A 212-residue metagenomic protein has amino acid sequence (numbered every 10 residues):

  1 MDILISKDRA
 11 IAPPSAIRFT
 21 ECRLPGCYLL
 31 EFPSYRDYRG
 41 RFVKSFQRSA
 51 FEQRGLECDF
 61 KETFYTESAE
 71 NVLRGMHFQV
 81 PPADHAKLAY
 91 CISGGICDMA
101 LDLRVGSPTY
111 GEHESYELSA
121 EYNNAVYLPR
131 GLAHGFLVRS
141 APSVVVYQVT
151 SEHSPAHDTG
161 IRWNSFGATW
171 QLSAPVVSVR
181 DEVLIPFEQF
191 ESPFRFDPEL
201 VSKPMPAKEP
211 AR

Functional and structural regions predicted by a protein language model:
D2-E121, S140-P142, E152-R212: Non-catalytic, conserved peripheral segments adjacent to functional cores
E121-N123, R130-V149: Ligand-binding loop in jelly-roll beta-barrel domains
